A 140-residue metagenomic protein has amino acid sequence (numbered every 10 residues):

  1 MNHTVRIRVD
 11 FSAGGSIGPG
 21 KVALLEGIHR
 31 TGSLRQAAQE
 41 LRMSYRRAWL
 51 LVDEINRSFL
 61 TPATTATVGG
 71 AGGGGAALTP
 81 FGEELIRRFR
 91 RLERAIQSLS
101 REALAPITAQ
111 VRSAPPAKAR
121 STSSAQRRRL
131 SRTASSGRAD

Functional and structural regions predicted by a protein language model:
M1-A13: Short, Lys/Arg-enriched N-terminal segment that forms or immediately precedes the first helix of a structured domain
I28-A38: Short helix-boundary/capping micro-motifs
R42-S44: Central "turn" residue of the DNA-binding helix-turn-helix
L51: Residues within the DNA-recognition helix of helix-turn-helix
R57-P62: Residue cluster at the C-terminal edge of the helix-turn-helix DNA-binding motif
A66-L92: Basic, amphipathic "hinge/linker" alpha-helix immediately C-terminal to the N-terminal HTH DNA-binding motif
R88-P106: Alpha-helical linker/hinge and terminal dimerization helices associated with HTH transcriptional regulators
E102-D140: C-terminal regulatory/oligomerization modules of transcriptional regulators
